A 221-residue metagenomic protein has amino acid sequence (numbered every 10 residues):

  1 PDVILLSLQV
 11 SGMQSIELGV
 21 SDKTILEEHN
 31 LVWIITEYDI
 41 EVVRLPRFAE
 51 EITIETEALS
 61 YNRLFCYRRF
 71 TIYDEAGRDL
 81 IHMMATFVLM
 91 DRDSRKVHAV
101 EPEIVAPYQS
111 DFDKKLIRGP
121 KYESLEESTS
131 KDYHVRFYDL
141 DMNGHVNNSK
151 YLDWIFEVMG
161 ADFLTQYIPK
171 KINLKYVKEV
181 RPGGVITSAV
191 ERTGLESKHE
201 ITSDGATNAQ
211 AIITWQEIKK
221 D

Functional and structural regions predicted by a protein language model:
P1-E55, L59-D221: Terminal targeting signals and extreme-terminal segments of soluble enzymes
